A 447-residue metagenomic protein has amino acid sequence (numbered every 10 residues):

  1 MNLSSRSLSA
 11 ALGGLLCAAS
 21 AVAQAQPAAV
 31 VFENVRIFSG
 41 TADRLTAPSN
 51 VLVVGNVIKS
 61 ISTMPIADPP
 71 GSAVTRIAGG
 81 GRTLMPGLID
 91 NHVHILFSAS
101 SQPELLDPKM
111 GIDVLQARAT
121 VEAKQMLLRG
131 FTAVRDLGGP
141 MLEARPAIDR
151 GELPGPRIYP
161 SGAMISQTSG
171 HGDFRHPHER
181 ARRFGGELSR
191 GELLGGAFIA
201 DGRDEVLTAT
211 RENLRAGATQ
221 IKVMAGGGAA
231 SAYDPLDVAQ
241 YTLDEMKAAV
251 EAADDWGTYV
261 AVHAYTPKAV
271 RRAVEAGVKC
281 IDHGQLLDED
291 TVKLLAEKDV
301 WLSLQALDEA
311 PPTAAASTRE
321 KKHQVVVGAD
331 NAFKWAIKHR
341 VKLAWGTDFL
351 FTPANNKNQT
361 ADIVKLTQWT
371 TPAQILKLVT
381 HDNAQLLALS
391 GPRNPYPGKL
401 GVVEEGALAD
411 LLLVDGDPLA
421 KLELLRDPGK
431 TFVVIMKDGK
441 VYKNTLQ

Functional and structural regions predicted by a protein language model:
M1-L12: Bacterial N-terminal signal peptides that target proteins for export
A18-S20: N-terminal signal peptide c-region/cleavage motif recognized by signal peptidases
V35, V51, N56, G81 (+16 more regions): Divalent metal-coordination and catalytic microenvironments
T41-M85: Histidine-rich, glycine-flanked metal-binding segment
R82-R150, T168-P177, D244, A276: Metal-associated gating/positioning segment near the N- to mid-region
P140-E143, D149-R272: Histidine/acidic-residue-rich, glycine-tolerant segments that coordinate divalent metal ions
S161, T168, M224-N331, A344 (+2 more regions): Active-site core of metal-dependent hydrolases
D255, V327-P418: His/Asp/Glu-enriched, well-ordered alpha-helical/loop segment that forms or immediately abuts the divalent-metal
